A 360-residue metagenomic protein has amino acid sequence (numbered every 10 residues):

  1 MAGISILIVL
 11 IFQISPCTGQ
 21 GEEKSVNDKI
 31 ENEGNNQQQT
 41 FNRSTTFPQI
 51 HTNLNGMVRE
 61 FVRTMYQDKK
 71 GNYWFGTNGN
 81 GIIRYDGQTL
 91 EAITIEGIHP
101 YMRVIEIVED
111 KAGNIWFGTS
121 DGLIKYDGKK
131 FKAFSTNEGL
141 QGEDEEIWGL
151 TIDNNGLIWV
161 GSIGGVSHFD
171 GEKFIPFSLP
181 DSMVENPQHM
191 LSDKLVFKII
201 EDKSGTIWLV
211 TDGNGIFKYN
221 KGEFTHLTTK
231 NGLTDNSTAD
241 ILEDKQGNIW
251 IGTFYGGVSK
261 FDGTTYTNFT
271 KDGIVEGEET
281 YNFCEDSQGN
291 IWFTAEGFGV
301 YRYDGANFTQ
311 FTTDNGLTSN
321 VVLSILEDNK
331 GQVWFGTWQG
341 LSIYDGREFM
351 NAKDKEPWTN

Functional and structural regions predicted by a protein language model:
M1-N360: Carboxylate-rich, polar loop motifs that coordinate divalent cations or form catalytic acidic clusters
